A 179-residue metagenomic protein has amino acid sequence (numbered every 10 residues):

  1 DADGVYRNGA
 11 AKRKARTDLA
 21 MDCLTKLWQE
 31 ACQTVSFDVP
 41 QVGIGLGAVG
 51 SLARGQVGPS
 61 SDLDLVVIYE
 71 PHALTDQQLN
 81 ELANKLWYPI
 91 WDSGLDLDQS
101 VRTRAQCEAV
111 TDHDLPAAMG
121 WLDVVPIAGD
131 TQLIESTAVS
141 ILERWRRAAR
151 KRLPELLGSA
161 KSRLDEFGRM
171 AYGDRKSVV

Functional and structural regions predicted by a protein language model:
D1-D3, L63-V66, Q99-V101, G120 (+2 more regions): Short acidic (Asp/Glu) and glycine-rich catalytic loops that position anionic groups and cofactors
D1-G43: N-terminal regions immediately upstream of nucleotidyltransferase
A15, L19-K26, A48, K85 (+3 more regions): Charged, amphipathic alpha-helical oligomerization/scaffolding segments
V42, P59-S61, T111-D114: A short, glycine/Asx- and small/polar-enriched loop/turn that sits immediately N-terminal to a beta-strand
G45-L82, I90: Catalytic metal-binding acidic patch
Q78, L82-A138: Conserved phosphate-handling catalytic cores of large alpha/beta enzymes
P126-D174: Long, amphipathic alpha-helical stalk/connector segments used for oligomerization, subunit docking, or mechanical
V178-V179: Conserved small/polar residues in nucleotide/adenosyl-binding loops
